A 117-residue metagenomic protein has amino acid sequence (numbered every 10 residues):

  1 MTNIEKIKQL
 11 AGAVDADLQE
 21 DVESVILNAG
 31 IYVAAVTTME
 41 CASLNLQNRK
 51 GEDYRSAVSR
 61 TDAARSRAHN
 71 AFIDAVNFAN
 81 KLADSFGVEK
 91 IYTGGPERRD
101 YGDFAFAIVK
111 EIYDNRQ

Functional and structural regions predicted by a protein language model:
M1, D21, K50-G51: Generic structural signal for short, solvent-exposed loop/turn connectors between secondary structure elements
M1-L18: Extreme N-terminal leader/activation tails
T2, S24-L27, R67-N70, D74: Short, well-structured alpha-helical interface segments that form or flank functional binding sites
K8, A16, S24-V25, A42-L44 (+1 more regions): Intrinsic-disorder/low-complexity peptide segments enriched for small residues
V14-V33: Short, charge/polar-rich alpha-helical segments
A34-D103, A107: Acidic, low-complexity, intrinsically disordered interaction modules
N115-Q117: Short acidic DE-rich linear segments
